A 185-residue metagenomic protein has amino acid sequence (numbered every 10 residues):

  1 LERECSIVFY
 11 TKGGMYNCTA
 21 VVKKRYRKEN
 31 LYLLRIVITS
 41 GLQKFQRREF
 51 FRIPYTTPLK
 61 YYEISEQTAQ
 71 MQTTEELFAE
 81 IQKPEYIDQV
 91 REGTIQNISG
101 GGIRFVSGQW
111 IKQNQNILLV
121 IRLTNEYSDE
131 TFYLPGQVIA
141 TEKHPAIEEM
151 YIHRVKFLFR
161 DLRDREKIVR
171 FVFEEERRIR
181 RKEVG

Functional and structural regions predicted by a protein language model:
L1-G185: Structured alpha-helical
